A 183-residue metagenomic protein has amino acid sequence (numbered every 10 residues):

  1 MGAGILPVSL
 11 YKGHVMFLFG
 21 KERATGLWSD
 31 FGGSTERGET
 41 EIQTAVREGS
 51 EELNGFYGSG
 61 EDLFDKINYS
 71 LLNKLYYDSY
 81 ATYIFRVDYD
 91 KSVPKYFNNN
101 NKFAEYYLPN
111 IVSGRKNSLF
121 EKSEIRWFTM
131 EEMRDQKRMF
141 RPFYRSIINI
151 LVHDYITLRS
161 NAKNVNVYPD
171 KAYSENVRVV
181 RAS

Functional and structural regions predicted by a protein language model:
M1, M16, S79-Y83, E124-R126: Short beta-strand micro-motifs in enzyme catalytic cores
M1-F31: N-terminal strand-loop-strand
P7-S9, I84-D88, R126-T129: Short, well-ordered beta-strand micro-motif
Y11-K12, K74-Y77, S118-F120: Extracellular/periplasmic catalytic domains that process cell-envelope and extracellular macromolecules
L18-G20, D65-L72, W127-F128: Extended hydrophobic secondary-structure segments that form protein cores and membrane-embedded regions
A24-W28, S92-S183: Nudix hydrolase/Nudix homology domain
D30-Y69: The catalytic Nudix box helix
D62-P109: Acidic, glycine-rich loop-and-strand cores that form catalytic or ligand-binding grooves in diverse globular domains
